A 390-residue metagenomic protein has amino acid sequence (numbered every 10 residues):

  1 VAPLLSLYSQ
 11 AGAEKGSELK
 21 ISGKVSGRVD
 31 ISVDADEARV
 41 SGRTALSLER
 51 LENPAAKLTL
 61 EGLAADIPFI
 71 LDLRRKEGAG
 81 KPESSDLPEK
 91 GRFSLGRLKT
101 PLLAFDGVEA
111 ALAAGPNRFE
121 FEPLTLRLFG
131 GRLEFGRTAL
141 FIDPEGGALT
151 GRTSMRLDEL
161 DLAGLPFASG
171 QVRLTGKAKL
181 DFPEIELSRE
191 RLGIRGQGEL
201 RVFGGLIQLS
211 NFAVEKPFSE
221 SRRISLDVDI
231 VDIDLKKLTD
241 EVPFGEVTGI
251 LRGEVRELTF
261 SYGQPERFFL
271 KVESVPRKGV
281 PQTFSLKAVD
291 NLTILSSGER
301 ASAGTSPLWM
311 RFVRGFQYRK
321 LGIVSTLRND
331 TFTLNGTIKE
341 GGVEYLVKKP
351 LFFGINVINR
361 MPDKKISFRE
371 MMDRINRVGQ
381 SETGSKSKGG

Functional and structural regions predicted by a protein language model:
V1-L58, L63-R189, G193, F212-F260 (+3 more regions): Extended amphipathic, helix-rich lipid-handling scaffolds
A45-S47, R156, E199-R201, E273 (+1 more regions): Outer-membrane beta-barrel pore domains and translocons
A56, V280-N291: Outer-membrane beta-barrel and related beta-rich outer-membrane complex signature in Gram-negative bacteria
L165-F167, L238-E241, Q282-L286, L334-I338 (+1 more regions): Short conserved micro-motifs at the rims of enzyme active sites and ligand-binding pockets
V202-G205, E273-V280: Short edge-strand/loop segments of extracellular domains
I230, S274, G336: Flexible glycine-/small-residue-rich
E254-S261, P265-R277: C-terminal structural cap/anchor segments
F316-F352: A cross-taxonomic marker for long C-terminal extensions/tails that follow the last structured domain
